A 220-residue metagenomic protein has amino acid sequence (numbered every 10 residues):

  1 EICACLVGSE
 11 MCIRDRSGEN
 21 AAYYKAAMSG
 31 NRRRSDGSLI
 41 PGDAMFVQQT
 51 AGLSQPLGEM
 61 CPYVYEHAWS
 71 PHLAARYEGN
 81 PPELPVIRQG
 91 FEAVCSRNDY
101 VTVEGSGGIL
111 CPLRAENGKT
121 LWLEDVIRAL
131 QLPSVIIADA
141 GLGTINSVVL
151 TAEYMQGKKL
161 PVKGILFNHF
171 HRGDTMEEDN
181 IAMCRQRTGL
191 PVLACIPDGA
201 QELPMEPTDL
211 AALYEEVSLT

Functional and structural regions predicted by a protein language model:
E1-G8, C12-I13: Single conserved hydrophobic/aromatic residue that forms the stacking wall/gate of nucleotide- or nucleobase-binding
R14-P81, P85, E92-A93: N-terminal phosphate/diphosphate-binding loop that engages ATP/GTP or pyrophosphate donors across diverse enzyme folds
N20-A21, V101, S134, V162-K163: Hydrophobic anchor at the start of a short beta-strand that flanks the dinucleotide cofactor-binding loop
K25, V135-A138, K163-H169: Short internal beta-strands
I87, F91-G118: Switch II (G3) loop of P-loop NTPases
E116-A140: Inter-motif core of Ras-like GTPase G domains
E116-E124, V149-A152, E177-A182: Charged helix-capping and loop-helix junction motifs
E153-T220: C-terminal lobe/tail of nucleotide-utilizing enzymes
